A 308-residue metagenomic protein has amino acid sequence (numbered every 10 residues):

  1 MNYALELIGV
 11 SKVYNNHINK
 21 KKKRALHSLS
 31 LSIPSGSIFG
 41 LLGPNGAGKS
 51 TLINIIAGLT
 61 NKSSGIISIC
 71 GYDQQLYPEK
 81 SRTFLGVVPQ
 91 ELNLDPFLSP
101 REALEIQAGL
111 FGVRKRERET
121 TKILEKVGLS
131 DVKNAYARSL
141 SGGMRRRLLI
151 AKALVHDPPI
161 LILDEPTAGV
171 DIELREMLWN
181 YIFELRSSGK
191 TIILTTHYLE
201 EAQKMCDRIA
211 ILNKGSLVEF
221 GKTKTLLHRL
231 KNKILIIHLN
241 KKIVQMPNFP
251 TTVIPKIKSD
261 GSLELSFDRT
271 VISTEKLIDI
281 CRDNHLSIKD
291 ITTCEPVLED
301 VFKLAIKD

Functional and structural regions predicted by a protein language model:
G65-D73, K80-S81: Conserved ABC transporter NBD signature motif
E105, G109-V132: Conserved ABC ATPase "signature" region
L161-D164: Catalytic Walker B motif of ABC-type/P-loop ATPase nucleotide-binding domains
F220-G221: ABC ATPase "signature
I234-D308: Short, charged/small-residue-rich alpha-helical element at the C-terminal edge of ABC transporter nucleotide-binding
